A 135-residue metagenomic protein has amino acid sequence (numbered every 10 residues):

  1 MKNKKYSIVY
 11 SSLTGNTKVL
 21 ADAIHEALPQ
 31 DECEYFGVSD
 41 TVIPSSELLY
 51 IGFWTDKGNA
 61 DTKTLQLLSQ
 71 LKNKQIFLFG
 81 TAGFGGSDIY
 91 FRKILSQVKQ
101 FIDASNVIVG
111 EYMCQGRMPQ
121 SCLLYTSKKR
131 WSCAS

Functional and structural regions predicted by a protein language model:
M1-N3, L71: Short, flexible coil/linker segments at domain boundaries that flank nucleotide/cofactor-interacting
K4-A27: N-terminal beta1-alpha1 ligand-phosphate binding loop
K5, E32, K74-Q75: Residues at the starts of beta-strands that form the adenosine-phosphate
P29-F36: Short gly/ser/thr-rich secondary-structure transition/capping motifs
G37-S121, Y125: Helix-loop-strand module that forms the ligand-binding subsite of alpha/beta enzymes
Y125-W131: Conserved small/polar residues in nucleotide/adenosyl-binding loops
S135: Short glycine/proline- and acidic residue-enriched helix-loop micro-motifs that form flexible lids or anion-recognition
